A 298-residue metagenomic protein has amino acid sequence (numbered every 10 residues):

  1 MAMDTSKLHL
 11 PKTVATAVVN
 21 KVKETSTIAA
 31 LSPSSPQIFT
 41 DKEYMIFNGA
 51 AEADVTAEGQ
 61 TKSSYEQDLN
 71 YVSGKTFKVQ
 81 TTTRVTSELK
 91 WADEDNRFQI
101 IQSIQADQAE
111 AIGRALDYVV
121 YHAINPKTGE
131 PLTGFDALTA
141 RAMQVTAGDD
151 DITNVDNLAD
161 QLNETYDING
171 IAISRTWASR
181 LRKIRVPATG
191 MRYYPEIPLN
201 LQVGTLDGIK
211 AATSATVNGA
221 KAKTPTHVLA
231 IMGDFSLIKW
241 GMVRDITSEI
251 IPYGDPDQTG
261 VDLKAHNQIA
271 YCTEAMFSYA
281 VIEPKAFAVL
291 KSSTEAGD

Functional and structural regions predicted by a protein language model:
A2-A29, E88-D95, G113-V120, P126 (+1 more regions): Short, Lys/Arg-rich flexible segments
A2-T82, A286: Assembly/oligomerization interface modules of large self-assembling protein complexes
F47-G49, T86, S174-T176, S214 (+1 more regions): Structured loops at beta-to-helix junctions and adjacent beta-edge loops in soluble globular domains
A53-V55, D93-E94, R180-K183, K239-W240 (+1 more regions): Short helix/loop capping segments that flank catalytic or ligand/cofactor-binding pockets
N70, V85-E164, V289-D298: Alpha-helical scaffold segments that mediate packing/assembly in large oligomeric complexes
D149-D262, D298: Extended oligomerization regions of viral-like shell subunits
T259-D298: Hydrophobic, glycine-enriched assembly/anchoring segments
